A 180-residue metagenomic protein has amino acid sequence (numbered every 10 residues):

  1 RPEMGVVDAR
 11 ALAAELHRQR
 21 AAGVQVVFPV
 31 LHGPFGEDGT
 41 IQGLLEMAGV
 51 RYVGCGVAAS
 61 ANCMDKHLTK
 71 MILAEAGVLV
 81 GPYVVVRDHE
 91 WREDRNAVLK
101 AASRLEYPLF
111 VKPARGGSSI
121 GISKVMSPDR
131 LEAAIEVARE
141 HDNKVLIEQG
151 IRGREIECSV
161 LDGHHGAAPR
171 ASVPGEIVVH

Functional and structural regions predicted by a protein language model:
R1-A58, N62-L68, I72-E75, V86-K100: ATP-binding N-terminal substructure of ATP-dependent carboxylate-amine bond-forming enzymes
A22, V78, L105: Structured loop/turn residues at beta-strand edges in well-structured enzyme cores
G33, S119, V179-H180: Glycine-rich phosphate/pyrophosphate-binding beta-alpha loops
R51-Y52, V80, L109, V145: Hydrophobic beta-strand scaffold residues
I72-V80, V137: Basic phosphate/pyrophosphate-binding loop/patch that engages nucleotide-derived ligands
L73-A74, A101-S119, N143-R152: ATP-grasp fold ATP-binding core
G81-V85, L109-E136, E155-E157: Glycine-rich phosphate-binding loop of ATP-grasp-fold ATP-dependent ligases
M126-H180: Phosphate-binding site of ATP-dependent enzymes
